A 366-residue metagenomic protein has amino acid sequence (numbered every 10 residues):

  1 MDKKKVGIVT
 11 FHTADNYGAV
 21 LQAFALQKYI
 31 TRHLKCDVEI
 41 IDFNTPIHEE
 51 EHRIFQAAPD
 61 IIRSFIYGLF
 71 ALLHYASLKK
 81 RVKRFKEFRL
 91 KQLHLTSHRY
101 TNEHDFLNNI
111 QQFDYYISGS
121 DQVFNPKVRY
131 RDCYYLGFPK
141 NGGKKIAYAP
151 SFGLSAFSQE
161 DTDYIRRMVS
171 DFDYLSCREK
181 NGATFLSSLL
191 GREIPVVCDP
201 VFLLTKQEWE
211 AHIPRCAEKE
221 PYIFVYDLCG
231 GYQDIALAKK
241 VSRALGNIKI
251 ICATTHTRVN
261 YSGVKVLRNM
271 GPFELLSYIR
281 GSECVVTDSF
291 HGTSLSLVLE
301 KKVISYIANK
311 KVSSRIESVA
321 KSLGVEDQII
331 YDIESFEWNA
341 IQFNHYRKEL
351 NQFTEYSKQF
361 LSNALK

Functional and structural regions predicted by a protein language model:
M1-K366: Active-site anion-handling motifs in enzyme catalytic cores
